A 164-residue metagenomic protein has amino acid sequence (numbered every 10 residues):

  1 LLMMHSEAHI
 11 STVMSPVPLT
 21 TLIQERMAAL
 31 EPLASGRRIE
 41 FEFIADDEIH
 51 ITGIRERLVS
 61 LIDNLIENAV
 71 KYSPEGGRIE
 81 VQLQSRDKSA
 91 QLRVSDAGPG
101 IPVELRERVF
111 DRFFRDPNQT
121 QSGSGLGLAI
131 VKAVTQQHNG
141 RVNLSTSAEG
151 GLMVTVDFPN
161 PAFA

Functional and structural regions predicted by a protein language model:
E7-V13, H50-G53: Conserved micro-motifs of the catalytic ATP-binding
V13-A28, E42: A conserved beta-strand-to-alpha-helix junction within the catalytic ATP-binding
S15-P16, S35-G36, E40-I49, E56: Conserved catalytic submotifs in the C-terminal HATPase_c
A69-V70: Short helix-loop "hinge" at the ATP-lid/N-box region of the Bergerat-fold HATPase_c
G76-K88: Short beta-strand/loop element within the Bergerat-fold HATPase_c
I101-F113: Short conserved segment of the HATPase_c
